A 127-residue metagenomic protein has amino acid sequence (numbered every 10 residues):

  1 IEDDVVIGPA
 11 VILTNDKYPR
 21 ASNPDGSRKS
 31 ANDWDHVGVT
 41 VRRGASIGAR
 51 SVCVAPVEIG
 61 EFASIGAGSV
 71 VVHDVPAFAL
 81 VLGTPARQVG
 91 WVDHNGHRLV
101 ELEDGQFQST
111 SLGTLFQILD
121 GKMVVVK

Functional and structural regions predicted by a protein language model:
I1-E58: Flexible, glycine/small-residue-enriched loop-and-beta-strand segment within the central core of proteins
S46, S64, L80-L82: Short-chain dehydrogenase/reductase
V57-E58, S69, V75: Short beta-to-alpha loop/turn elements within the nucleotide-binding domains of ABC transporters
F78-V92, G96-H97: Conserved beta-strand-loop-alpha-helix hinge in the C-terminal portion of ABC ATPase nucleotide-binding domains
Q88, H97-V100, G113-I118: Cys/His-rich microdomains that often coordinate metals
W91, E101-G105, L119-G121: Short Cys/His-rich "knuckle" micro-motifs
D93, Q108-L112: Short cysteine-rich clusters marking metal-coordination/redox-active sites
L115-K127: Short metal-binding segments enriched for Cys and/or His
